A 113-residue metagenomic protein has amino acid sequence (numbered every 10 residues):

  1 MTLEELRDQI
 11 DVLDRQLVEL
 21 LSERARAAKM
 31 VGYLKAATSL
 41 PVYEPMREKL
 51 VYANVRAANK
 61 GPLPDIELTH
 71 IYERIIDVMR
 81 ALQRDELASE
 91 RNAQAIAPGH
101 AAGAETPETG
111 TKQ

Functional and structural regions predicted by a protein language model:
M1-Q113: Domain-level signature for soluble enzymes in the chorismate/prephenate branch of the shikimate pathway
